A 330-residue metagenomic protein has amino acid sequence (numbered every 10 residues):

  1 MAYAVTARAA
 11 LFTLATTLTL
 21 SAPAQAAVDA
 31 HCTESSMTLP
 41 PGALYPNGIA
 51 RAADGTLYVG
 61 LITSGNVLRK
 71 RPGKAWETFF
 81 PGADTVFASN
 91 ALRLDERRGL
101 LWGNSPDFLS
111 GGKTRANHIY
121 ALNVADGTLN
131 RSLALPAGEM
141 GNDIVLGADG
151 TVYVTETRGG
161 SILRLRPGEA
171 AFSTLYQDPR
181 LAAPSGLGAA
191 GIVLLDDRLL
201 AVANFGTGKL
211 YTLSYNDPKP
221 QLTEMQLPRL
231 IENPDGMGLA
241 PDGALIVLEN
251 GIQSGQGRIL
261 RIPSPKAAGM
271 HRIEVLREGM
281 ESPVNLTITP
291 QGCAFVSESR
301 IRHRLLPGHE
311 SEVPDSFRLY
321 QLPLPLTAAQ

Functional and structural regions predicted by a protein language model:
A27-L44: A short helix->beta-strand "capping" segment at the edge of beta-propeller domains
S35-T38, E77-A83, N130-A134, F172-P179 (+2 more regions): Beta-propeller fold detector
P40-T56, I62, A83-L109, L135-Y153 (+3 more regions): Beta-rich, blade/repeat-based domains predominating in secreted/periplasmic proteins but also intracellular
I62, S105-F108, T157-G159, P167 (+4 more regions): Short loop/turn segments immediately following the C-termini of beta-strands
R71-A75, N123-T128, R166-A170, S214-K219 (+2 more regions): Short loop/turn segments that connect beta-strands within beta-propeller blades
N104-A116, N250, E298-P314: Short, conserved, GDST-rich strand-edge loop motifs in beta-rich repeat architectures
G111-H118, L163, K209-T212, S254-L260 (+2 more regions): Structural motif
T114-D149, T155: Asp-box/WD-like beta-propeller blade repeats and closely related beta-sheet repeat scaffolds
